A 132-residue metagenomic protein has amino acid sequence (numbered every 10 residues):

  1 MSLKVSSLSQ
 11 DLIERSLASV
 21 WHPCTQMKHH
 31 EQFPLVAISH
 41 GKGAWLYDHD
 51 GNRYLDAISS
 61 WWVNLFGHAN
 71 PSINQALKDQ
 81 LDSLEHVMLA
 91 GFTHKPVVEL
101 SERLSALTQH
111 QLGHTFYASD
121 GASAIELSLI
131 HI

Functional and structural regions predicted by a protein language model:
S2-G41, F92: Active-site-adjacent loop/helix segments that line or gate small-molecule/cofactor pockets in enzymes
V5, S9, S39, N70 (+4 more regions): Generic structural signal for well-ordered, non-membrane alpha-helical segments in soluble metabolic enzymes
Q10-E14, K78, V98: Generic alpha-helical structural signal
L35-A57: Active-site and channel-lining beta-strand-loop segments that bind or position nucleotide-derived/phosphorylated
N52-Y54, S60-F92, E99-S119: Glycine-rich phosphate-binding segment of PLP-dependent enzymes
H131-I132: Conserved small/polar residues in nucleotide/adenosyl-binding loops
